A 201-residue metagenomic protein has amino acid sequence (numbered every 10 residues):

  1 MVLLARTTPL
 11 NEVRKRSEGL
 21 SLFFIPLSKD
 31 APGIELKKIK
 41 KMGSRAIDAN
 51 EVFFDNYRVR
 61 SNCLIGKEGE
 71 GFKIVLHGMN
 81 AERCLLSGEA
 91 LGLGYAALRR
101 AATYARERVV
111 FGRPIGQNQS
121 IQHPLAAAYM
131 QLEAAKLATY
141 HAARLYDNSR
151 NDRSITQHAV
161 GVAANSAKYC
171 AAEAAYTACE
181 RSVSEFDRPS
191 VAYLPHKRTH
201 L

Functional and structural regions predicted by a protein language model:
M1-I34: A short core secondary-structure module
T8, Y57, N62-L64, V183-V191: Active-site beta-strand/loop segments that form the cofactor-binding cradle of oxidoreductase flavoproteins
T8-L10, S28-D30, R58-V59, A81-E82 (+1 more regions): Short, glycine-/Ser/Thr-/acidic-enriched flexible segments
R14-E18, R45-I47, G66: Short glycine/proline-enriched turns and hinge-like loops at secondary-structure junctions
K29-R58: Flexible, small-/acidic-enriched active-site or ligand-binding loops
I34-L36, L64-I65, V75, F111 (+1 more regions): Short clusters of hydrophobic/aromatic residues that line enzyme substrate/ligand-binding pockets
E51-F53, E70, H77-L201: Alpha-helical interface subdomain recognition
V52, N56-I74: Long, acidic (Asp/Glu-rich), low-complexity accessory segments flanking structured domains
